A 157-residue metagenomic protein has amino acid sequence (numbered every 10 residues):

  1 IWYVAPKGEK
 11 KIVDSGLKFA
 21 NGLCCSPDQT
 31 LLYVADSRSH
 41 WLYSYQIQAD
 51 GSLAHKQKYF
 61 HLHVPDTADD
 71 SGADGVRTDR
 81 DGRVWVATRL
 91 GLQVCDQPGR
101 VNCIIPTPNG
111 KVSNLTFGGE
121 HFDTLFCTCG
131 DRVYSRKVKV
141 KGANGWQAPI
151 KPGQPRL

Functional and structural regions predicted by a protein language model:
I1, H40-L42, L92-Q93, V133-S135: Structural signal for beta-propeller blades
I1, K10-L31, L62-R89, N109-T124 (+1 more regions): Beta-rich, blade/repeat-based domains predominating in secreted/periplasmic proteins but also intracellular
W2-F19, Q46-A68, V94-T107: Blade-edge beta-strand/turn elements of extracellular beta-propeller and related beta-sheet repeat scaffolds
Y3-P6, G91-E120, L125, V138-K141: Flexible "stalk/tail and boundary" regions
P6, D28, R38, R80-D81 (+3 more regions): Short loop/turn segments that connect beta-strands within the blades of beta-propeller domains, predominantly WD40
C24-K56: Glycine- and Gly-Pro-enriched alpha-helical subdomains that act as flexible, kink-prone "lid/hinge" or packing modules
S37, I47, R89, E120 (+2 more regions): Short loop/turn segments immediately following the C-termini of beta-strands
Y45-L53, K137-Q147: Short loop/turn segments immediately following beta-strands, especially the blade-tip and inter-blade linker loops
